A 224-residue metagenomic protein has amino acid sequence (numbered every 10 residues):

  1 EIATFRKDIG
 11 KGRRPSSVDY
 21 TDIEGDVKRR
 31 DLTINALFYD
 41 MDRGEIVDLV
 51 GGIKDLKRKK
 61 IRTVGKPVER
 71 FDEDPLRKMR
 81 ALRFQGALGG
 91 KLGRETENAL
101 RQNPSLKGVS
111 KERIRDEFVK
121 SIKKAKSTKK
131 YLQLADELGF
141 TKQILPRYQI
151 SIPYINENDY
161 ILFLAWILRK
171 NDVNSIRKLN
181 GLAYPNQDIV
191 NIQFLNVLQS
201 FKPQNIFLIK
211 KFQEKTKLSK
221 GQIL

Functional and structural regions predicted by a protein language model:
E1-L224: Catalytic cores of the polymerase beta-like nucleotidyltransferase superfamily and closely associated nucleotide
